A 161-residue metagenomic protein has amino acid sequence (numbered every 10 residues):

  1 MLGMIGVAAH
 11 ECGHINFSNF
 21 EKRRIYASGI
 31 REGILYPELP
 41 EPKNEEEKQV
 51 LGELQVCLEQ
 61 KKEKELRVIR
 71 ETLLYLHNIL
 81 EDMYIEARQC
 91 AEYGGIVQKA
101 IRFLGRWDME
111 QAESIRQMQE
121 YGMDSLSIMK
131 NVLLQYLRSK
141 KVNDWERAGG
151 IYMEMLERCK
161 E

Functional and structural regions predicted by a protein language model:
M1-E161: Short, functionally important secondary-structure microenvironments
